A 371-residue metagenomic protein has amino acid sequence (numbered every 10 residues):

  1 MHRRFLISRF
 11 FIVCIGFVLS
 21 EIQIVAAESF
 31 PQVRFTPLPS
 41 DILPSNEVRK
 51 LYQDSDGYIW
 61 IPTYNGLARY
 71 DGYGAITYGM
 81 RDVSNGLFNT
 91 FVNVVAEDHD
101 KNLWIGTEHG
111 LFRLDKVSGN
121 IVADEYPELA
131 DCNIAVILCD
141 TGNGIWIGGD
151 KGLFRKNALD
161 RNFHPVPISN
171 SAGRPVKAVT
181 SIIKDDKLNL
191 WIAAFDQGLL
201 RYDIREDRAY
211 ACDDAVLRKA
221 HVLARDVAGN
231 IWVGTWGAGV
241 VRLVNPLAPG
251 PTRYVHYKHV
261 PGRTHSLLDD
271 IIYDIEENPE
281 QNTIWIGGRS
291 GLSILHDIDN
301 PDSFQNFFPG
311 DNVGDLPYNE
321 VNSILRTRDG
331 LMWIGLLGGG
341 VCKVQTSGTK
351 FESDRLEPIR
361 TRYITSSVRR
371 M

Functional and structural regions predicted by a protein language model:
M1-M371: Carboxylate-rich, polar loop motifs that coordinate divalent cations or form catalytic acidic clusters
